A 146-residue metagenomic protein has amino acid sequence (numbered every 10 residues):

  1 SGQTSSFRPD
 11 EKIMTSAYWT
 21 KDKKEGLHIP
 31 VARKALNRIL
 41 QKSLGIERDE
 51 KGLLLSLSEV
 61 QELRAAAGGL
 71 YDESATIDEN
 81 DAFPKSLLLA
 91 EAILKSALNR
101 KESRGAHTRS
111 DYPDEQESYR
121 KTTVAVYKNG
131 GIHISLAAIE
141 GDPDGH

Functional and structural regions predicted by a protein language model:
S1-H146: Glycine- and aromatic-enriched mobile tails/lids
